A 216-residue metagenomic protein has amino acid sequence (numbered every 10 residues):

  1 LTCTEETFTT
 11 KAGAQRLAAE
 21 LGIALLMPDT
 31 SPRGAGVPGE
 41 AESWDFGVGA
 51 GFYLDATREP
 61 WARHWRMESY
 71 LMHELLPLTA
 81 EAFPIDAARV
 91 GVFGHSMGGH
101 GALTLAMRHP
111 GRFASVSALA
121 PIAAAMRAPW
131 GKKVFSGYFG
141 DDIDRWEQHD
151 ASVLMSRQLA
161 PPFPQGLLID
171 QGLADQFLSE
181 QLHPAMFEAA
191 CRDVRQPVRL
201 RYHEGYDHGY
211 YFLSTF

Functional and structural regions predicted by a protein language model:
L1-F216: Non-catalytic cap/lid and distal C-terminal segments of serine-dependent acyl enzymes
